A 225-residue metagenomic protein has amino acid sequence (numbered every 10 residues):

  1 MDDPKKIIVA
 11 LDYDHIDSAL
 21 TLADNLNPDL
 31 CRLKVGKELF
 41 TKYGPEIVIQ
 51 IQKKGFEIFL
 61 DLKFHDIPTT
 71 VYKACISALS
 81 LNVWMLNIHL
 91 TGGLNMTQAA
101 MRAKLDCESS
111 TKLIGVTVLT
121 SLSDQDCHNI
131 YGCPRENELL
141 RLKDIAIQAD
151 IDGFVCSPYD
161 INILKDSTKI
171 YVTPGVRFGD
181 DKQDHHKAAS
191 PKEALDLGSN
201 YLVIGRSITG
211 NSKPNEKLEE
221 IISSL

Functional and structural regions predicted by a protein language model:
D3-K5, D66, T70-I161, S167-T168 (+1 more regions): Conserved anion-binding
I8, K34, F59, W84-N87 (+4 more regions): Conserved beta-strand positions in the central sheet of alpha/beta enzyme cores
V9, L33, K63, L86 (+4 more regions): Conserved, mostly hydrophobic/aromatic
A23, V48, C75, T97 (+4 more regions): Generic hydrophobic/aromatic pocket-lining and core-packing "Φ" positions
N25-L26, I51, A78, A146 (+3 more regions): Generic structural signal for hydrophobic
P28, K54, L81, A149 (+1 more regions): Structural motif
C31-M85: Metabolite-binding pocket within alpha/beta catalytic cores that recognizes anionic/polar moieties
L81-G93, F178, K187-K217: Glycine-rich phosphate-binding active-site loops on the catalytic face of alpha/beta enzymes
